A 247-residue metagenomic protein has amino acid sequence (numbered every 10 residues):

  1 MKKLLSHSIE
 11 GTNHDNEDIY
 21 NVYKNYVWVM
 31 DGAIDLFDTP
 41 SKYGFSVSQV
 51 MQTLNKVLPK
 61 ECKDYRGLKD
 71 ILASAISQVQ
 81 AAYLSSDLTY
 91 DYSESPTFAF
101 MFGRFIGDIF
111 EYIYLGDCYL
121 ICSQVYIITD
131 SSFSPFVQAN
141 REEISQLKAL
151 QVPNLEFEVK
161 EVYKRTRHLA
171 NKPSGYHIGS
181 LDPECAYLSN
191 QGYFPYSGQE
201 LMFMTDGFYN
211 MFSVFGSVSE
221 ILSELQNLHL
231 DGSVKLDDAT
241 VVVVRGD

Functional and structural regions predicted by a protein language model:
M1-D247: PP2C/PPM-type serine/threonine phosphatase catalytic domain
